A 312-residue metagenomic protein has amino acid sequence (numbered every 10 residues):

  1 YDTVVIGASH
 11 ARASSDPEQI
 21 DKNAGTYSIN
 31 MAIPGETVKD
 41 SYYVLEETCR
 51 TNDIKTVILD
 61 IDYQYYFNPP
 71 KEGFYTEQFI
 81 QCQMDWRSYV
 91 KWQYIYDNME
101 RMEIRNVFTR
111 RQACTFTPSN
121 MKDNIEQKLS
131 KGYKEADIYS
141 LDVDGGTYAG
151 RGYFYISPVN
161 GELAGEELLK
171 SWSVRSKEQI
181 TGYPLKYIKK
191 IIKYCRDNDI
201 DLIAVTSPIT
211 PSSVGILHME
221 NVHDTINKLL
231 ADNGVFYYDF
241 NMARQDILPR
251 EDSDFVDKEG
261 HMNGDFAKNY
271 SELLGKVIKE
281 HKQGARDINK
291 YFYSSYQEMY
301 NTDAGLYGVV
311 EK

Functional and structural regions predicted by a protein language model:
I6, H10-I95: Membrane-embedded segments
A13-S15, Y43-E46, L185-I191, E220-D224: Alpha-helical scaffolding within the catalytic cores of extracellular/periplasmic polymer-degrading hydrolases
G25-Y27, D53-T56, R196-I203, D232-F236: Loop/turn elements at helix/coil->beta-strand transitions in domains of secreted/extracellular proteins
A32, T206, D239-N241: Residue-level recognition of beta-strand->loop/alpha-helix junctions
G35-K39, N52, E178-L185, L217 (+1 more regions): Soluble non-cytosolic domains of exported or imported proteins
T76-N198, R286-K312: Secreted/periplasmic serine-hydrolase-like ester/acetyl group-modifying domain
I192-H218: Active-site segments of SGNH/GDSL-like serine hydrolases that catalyze O-acetyl group transfer/hydrolysis on lipids
G215-K312: C-terminal regions of proteins
